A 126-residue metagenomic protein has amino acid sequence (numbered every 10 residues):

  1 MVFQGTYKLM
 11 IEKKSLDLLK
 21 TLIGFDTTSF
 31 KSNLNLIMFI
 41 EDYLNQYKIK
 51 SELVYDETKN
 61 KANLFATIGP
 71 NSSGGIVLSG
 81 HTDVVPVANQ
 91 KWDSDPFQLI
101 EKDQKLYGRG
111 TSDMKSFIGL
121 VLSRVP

Functional and structural regions predicted by a protein language model:
Y7-T111, I118: Acidic/His- and Gly-rich active-site-bordering loop/insert found across diverse amide/peptide-bond hydrolases
M114-P126: Acidic/histidine-rich catalytic neighborhood of metal-dependent amide-processing enzymes
